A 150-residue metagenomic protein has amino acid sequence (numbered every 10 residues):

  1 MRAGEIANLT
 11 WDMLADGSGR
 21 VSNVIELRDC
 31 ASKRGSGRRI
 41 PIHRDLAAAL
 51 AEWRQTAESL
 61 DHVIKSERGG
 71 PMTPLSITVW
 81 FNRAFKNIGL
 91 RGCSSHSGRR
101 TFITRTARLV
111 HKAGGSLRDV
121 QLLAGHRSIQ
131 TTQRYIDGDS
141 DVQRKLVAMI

Functional and structural regions predicted by a protein language model:
M1-G4, L27, T104-L109: Short pre-functional
A3, L117, I129: Helix-turn-helix DNA-binding elements, focusing on the entry/boundary residues of the two helices that contact DNA
A3-L46: Conserved tyrosine-mediated DNA breakage-rejoining catalytic core shared by Y-recombinases
N8-A15, D119-R127, Y135-G138: A short, basic/aromatic helix-end/turn motif that makes direct DNA contacts
L27-K33, A124-M149: Catalytic-site neighborhood detector that most strongly recognizes the C-terminal catalytic loop/helix of tyrosine
A31-A51, D61-R83: C-terminal catalytic core of Y-nucleophile DNA break-rejoin enzymes
S95-H96: Catalytic tyrosine of NAD(P)H-dependent dehydrogenase/reductases that use a Tyr as the general acid/base
T101-H126, R134: C-terminal catalytic core of tyrosine-transesterase DNA break-rejoin enzymes
